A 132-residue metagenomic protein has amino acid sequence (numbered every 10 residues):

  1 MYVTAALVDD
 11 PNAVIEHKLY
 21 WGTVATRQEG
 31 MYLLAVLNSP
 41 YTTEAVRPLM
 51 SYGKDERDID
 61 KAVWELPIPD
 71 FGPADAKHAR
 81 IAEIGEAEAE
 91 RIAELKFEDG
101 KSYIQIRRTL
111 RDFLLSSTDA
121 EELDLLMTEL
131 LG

Functional and structural regions predicted by a protein language model:
M1-E83: Polybasic, glycine- and aromatic-enriched phosphate-binding surface used to engage nucleic acids
V63-G132: Non-catalytic DNA-recognition/assembly elements of restriction-modification systems
